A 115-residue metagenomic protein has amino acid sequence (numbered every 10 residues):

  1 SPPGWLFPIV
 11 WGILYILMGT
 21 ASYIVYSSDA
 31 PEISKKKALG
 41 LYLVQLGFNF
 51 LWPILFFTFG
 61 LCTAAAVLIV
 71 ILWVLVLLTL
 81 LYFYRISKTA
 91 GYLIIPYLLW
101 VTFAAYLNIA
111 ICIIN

Functional and structural regions predicted by a protein language model:
S1-I86, I113: Portal/gating segments that form or line small-molecule/metal binding sites
Q45, Y97-A105: Small-residue-rich segments of transmembrane alpha-helices in multi-pass membrane proteins, especially helix faces
L81-L99: Interfacial loop-to-transmembrane junctions
Y106-N115: Juxtamembrane boundary at the C-terminal end of a transmembrane helix
